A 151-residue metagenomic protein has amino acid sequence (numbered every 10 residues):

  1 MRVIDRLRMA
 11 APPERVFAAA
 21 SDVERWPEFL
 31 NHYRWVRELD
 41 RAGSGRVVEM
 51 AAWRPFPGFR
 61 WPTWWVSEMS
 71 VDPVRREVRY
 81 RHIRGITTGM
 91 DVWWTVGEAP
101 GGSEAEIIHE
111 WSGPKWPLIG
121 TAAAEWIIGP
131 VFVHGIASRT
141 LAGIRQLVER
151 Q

Functional and structural regions predicted by a protein language model:
M1-R46: Hydrophobic ligand-binding cavity/cleft-lining segments
M1-R6, G45-V47, W64-V66, E77 (+2 more regions): Intrinsic-disorder/low-complexity, polar/charged segments enriched in Ser/Thr/Lys/Arg/Asp/Glu/Gln
D5-L7, V36-E38, W64-V71, H82 (+2 more regions): Hydrophobic/aromatic beta-strand elements that line small-molecule binding cavities or substrate pockets in beta-rich
M9-A11, A52-F56, V71-P73, I86-T88 (+2 more regions): Beta-strand elements of well-folded, non-transmembrane domains
V16-A20, W26, M69, A105-I107 (+1 more regions): Hydrophobic pocket/interface hotspot
N31, W61-P62, T87-G89: Short solvent-exposed loop/turn micro-motifs enriched in small/polar/acidic residues
E38-R84, S138-Q151: Glycine-rich portal/gate segments that line the openings of hydrophobic small-molecule binding cavities
R81-H134, S138, I144: Beta-strand/loop substructures that line and gate deep hydrophobic ligand-binding cavities in soluble
